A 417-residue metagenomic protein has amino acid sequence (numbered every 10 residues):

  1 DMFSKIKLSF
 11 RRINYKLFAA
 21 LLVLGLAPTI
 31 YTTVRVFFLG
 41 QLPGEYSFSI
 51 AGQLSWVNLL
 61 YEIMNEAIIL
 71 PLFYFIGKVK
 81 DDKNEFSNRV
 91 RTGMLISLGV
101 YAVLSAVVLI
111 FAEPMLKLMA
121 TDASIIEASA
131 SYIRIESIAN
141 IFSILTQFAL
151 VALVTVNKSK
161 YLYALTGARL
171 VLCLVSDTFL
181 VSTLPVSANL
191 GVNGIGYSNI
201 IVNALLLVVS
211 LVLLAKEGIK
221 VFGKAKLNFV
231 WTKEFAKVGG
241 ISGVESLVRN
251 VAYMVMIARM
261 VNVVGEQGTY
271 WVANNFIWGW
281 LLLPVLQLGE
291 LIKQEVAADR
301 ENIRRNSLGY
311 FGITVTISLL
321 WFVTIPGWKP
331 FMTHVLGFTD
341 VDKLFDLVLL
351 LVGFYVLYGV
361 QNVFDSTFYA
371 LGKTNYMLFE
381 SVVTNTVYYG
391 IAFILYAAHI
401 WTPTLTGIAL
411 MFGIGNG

Functional and structural regions predicted by a protein language model:
D1-F18, L190-N199, V208-N250: Interhelical loop/hinge segments that connect adjacent transmembrane helices in multipass membrane
L17-G25, N58-L59, S97, E136 (+11 more regions): Residue-level signature of transmembrane alpha-helical cores of multipass secondary-active transporters and flippases
L39-E62, S124-A130, V192-N193, E234-G239 (+3 more regions): Interfacial/gating helices of multi-pass transporter permease domains
S49-A102, T146-T155, W271-V323, Q361-Y369 (+1 more regions): Small-residue-rich hydrophobic transmembrane alpha-helices
N84, A152-F179, N193-G196, I200 (+2 more regions): Alpha-helical transmembrane segments of multi-pass membrane transporters/permeases
V103-A130, L319-F345: Short membrane-interface helical motifs at transmembrane helix boundaries in multi-pass membrane transporters
I110, A123-A149, I277-W280, T339-F364 (+1 more regions): Alpha-helical transmembrane segments of multi-pass membrane proteins
L170-L207, G337, T386-G417: Membrane-interface helix-loop junctions in multi-pass transport and translocation proteins
